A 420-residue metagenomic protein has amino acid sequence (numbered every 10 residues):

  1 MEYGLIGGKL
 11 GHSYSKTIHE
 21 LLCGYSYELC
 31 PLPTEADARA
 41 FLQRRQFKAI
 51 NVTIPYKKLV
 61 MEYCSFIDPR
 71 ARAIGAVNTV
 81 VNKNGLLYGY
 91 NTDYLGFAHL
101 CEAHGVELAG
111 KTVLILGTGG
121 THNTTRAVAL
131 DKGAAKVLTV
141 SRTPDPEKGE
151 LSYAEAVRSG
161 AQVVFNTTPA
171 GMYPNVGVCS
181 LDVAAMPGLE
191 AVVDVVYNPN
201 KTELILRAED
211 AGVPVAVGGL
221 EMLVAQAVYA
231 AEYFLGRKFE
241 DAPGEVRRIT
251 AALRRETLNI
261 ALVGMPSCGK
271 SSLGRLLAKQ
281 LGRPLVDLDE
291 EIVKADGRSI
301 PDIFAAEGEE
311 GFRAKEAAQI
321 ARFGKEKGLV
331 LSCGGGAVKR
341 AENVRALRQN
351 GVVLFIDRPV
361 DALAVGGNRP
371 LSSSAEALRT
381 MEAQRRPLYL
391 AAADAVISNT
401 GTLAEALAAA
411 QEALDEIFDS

Functional and structural regions predicted by a protein language model:
E2-H104, P199-K201, I205-R207, A211-V217 (+1 more regions): Phosphate/diphosphate ligand-binding glycine-rich loop within oxidoreductases
G7, G89-Y94, C101-E102, V106 (+3 more regions): Glycine-rich adenosine-cofactor-binding loop
P31, V195-L258, N399: Adenosine-phosphate binding glycine-rich loop
K132-G149, D289-E291, A295-D296: NAD(P)-binding Rossmann-fold cofactor-contacting core
K148-A216, A337-N343: Rossmann-like adenosine-cofactor binding region
G244-R255, I260, L276, Q280 (+2 more regions): NTP-dependent small-molecule kinase module
E290-R345: ATP-dependent small-molecule kinase phosphotransfer cores that center on conserved nucleotide phosphate-binding segments
Q349-L388, A395: A glycine- and Lys/Arg-enriched "phosphate-lid" helix/loop adjacent to the NTP-binding pocket of small-molecule kinases
